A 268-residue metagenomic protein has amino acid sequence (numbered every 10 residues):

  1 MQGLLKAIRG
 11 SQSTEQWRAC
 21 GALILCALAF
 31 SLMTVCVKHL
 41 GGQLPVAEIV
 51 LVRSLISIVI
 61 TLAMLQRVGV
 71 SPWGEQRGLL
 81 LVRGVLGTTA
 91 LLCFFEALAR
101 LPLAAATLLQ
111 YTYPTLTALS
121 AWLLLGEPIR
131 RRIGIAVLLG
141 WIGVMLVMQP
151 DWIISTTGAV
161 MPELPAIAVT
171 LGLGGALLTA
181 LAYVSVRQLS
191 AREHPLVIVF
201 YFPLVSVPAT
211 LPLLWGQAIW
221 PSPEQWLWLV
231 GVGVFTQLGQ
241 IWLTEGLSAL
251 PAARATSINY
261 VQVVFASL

Functional and structural regions predicted by a protein language model:
M1-A22, T115-L173, L177, A191: Juxtamembrane helix-loop boundary signature in multi-pass membrane transporters
Q2, R18-A19, Q43-T89, L178-A182 (+1 more regions): Transmembrane alpha-helices of multi-pass small-molecule transport proteins
Q16-C26, G69-F95, A166-G175, W220-L238: Loop-to-transmembrane-helix transition segments
R18-I24, E75-L86, I129-I142, A168-V169 (+2 more regions): Cytoplasmic-side transmembrane-helix entry/capping segments in multi-pass membrane proteins
A27-V35, L62, G84, T88-L92 (+7 more regions): Hydrophobic/small/kink-forming positions within alpha-helical transmembrane segments of polytopic membrane proteins
V35, T61, I154-A218: Transmembrane alpha-helical segments that form core, pore/gating elements of small-molecule transporters/exporters
V35-V46, A99, M148-L164, L211-V230: Membrane-interface helix termini and inter-helical loops of multi-pass transporters
V52, A106-T112, L189-V205, Q240-L268: Helix-helix packing/entry segments at the starts of transmembrane helices
